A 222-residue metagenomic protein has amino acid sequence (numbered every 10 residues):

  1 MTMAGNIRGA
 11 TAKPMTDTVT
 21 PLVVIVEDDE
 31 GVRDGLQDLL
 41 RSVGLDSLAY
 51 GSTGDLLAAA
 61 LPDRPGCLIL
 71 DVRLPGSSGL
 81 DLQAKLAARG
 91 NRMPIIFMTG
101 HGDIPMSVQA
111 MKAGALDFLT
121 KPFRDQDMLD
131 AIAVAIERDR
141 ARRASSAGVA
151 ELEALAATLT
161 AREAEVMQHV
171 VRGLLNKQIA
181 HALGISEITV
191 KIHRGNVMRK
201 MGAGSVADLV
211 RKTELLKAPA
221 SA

Functional and structural regions predicted by a protein language model:
T2, M198-A222: Basic, Lys/Arg-enriched C-terminal extension of HTH/homeodomain DNA-binding domains
V19-V32, L36-L40, T53, L68 (+1 more regions): Conserved acidic segment of CheY-like receiver
A49-C67: Acidic, metal-coordinating helix/loop segments flanking the phosphotransfer/catalytic sites of two-component signaling
D71, T99: Active-site residues of response regulator receiver
L80-R92, Q109: Short amphipathic alpha-helix used as the core "switch/output" element in two-component signaling
D103-P105, L119, F123-A133, A182: C-terminal output helix
L175-D208: Recognition helix of helix-turn-helix DNA-binding domains
